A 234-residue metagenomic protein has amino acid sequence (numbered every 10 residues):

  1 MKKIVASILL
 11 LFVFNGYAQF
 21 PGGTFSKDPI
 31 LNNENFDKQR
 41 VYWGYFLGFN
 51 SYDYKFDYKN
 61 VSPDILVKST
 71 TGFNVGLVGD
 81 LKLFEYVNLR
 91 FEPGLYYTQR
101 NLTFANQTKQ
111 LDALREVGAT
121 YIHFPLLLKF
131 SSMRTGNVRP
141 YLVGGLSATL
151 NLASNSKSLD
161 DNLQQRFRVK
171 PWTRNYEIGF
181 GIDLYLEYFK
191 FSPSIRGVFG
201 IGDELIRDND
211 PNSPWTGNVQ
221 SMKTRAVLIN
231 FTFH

Functional and structural regions predicted by a protein language model:
M1-F25, F231-H234: Bacterial Sec-dependent N-terminal signal peptides
A18-T71, H234: Short glycine/proline- and aromatic-enriched beta-strand/turn motifs that initiate or cap beta-hairpins
D28-P29, V75-L77, P125-F130, I178-F180: Short, well-ordered amphipathic alpha-helices
D37-V41, F49-K55, D80-N155, N230-H234: Gram-negative (and chloroplast) outer-membrane scaffold detector with strong preference for beta-barrel transmembrane
Q39-V41, S69-F73, G118-F124, V138 (+2 more regions): Residues that define the transmembrane beta-barrel architecture of outer-membrane proteins
Y54-V67, T98-A119, L150-K170, L205-Q220: Flexible, solvent-exposed loop segments that connect beta-strands
I65-L83, N88: Intrinsically disordered, glycine/charged-rich N-terminal periplasmic/extracytoplasmic linker segments that lie
T173, G181-I182, L186-H234: Predominantly the C-terminal beta-signal and adjacent terminal strand-loop region of outer-membrane beta-barrel
